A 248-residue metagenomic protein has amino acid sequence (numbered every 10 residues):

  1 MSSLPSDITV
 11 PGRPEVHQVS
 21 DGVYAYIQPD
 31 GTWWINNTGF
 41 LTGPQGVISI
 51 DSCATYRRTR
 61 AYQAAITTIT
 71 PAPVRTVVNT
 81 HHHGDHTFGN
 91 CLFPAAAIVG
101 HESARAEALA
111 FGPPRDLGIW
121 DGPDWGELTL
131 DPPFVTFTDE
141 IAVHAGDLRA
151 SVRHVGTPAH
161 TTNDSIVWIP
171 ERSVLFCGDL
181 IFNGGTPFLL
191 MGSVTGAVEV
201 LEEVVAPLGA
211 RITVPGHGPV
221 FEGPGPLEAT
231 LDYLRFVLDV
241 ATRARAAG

Functional and structural regions predicted by a protein language model:
M1-V23, D147: N-terminal amphipathic/basic leader segments beginning at the initiator methionine
V16-A65, S165-G178: Conserved beta-strand hairpin/beta-sheet module of binuclear metal-dependent hydrolase folds, prominently
H17-V19, L41, E140-G146, P215: Short acidic-hydrophobic surface loop/beta-edge motif
G22, L41, D51, I66 (+9 more regions): Divalent metal-coordination and catalytic microenvironments
Y26-W34, A110-L117, D124, G184-M191: Acidic/histidine-rich helix-loop elements that form or flank divalent-metal/phosphate-binding sites at the catalytic
G46-I48, S52-Y56, A142, R149 (+1 more regions): Metallo-beta-lactamase
R57-R60, A64-A142, T162, D239: Active-site HxH/HxHxD metal-binding segment of metal-dependent hydrolases
L231, L238-G248: Binuclear metal-ion centers of metallo-dependent hydrolases, dominated by the metallo-beta-lactamase
